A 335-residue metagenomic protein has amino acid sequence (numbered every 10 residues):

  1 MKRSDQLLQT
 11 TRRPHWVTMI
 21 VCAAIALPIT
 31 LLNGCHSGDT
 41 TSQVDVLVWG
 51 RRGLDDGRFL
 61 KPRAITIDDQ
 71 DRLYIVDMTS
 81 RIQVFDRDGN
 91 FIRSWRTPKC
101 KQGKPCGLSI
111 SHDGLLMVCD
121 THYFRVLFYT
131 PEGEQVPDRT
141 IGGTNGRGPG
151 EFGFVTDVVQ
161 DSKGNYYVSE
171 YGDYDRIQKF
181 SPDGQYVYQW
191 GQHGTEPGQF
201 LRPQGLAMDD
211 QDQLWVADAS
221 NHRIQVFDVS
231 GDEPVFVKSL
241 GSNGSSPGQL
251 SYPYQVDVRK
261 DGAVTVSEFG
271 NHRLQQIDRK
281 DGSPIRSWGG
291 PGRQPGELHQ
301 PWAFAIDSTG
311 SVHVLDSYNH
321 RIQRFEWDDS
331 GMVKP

Functional and structural regions predicted by a protein language model:
K2-D5, N33, K179: Intrinsically disordered, low-complexity polyampholyte segments enriched for Lys and acidic residues
S4-V21: Bacterial N-terminal signal peptides that target proteins for export
D5-Q6, A23, D212, G310: Generic extreme N-terminus detector
L8-Q9, P28, L32-N33, S109: Compositionally biased amphipathic helical and low-complexity segments enriched in hydrophobic
M19-T30: Bacterial N-terminal signal peptides
C35-P335: Eukaryotic scaffold repeat domains enriched in small/polar residues
